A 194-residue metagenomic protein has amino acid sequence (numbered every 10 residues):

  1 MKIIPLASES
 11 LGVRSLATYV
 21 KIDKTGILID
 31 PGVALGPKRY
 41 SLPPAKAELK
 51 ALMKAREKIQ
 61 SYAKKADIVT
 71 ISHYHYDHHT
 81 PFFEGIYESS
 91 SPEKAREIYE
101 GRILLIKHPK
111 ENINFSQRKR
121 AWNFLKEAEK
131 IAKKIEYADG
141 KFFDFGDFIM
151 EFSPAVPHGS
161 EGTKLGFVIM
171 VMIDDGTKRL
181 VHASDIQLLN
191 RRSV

Functional and structural regions predicted by a protein language model:
M1-K64, K119-R192: Core dinuclear metal-dependent hydrolase active-site scaffold
V13-S15, Y74-T80, E111-N114, Q187-R192: Active-site environment of divalent metal-dependent phosphoester hydrolases
T25, D67-I68, P109: Residue-level marker of positions within ordered structural domains that often coincide with functionally constrained
D30-L35, H73-Y76, I106-K110, P154-A155: Short loop/turn segments at strand-loop or loop-helix junctions that form parts of catalytic or ligand-binding pockets
Y40, T80-E84, F115-K119: Short, conserved acidic/polar surface loops in the N-terminal third of protein domains
P43-L105: Active-site metal-binding motif and surrounding structural segment of the metallo-beta-lactamase
E88, R192-V194: Charged helix-capping and loop-helix junction motifs
R102-F124, K141: Accessory terminal helices/loops
